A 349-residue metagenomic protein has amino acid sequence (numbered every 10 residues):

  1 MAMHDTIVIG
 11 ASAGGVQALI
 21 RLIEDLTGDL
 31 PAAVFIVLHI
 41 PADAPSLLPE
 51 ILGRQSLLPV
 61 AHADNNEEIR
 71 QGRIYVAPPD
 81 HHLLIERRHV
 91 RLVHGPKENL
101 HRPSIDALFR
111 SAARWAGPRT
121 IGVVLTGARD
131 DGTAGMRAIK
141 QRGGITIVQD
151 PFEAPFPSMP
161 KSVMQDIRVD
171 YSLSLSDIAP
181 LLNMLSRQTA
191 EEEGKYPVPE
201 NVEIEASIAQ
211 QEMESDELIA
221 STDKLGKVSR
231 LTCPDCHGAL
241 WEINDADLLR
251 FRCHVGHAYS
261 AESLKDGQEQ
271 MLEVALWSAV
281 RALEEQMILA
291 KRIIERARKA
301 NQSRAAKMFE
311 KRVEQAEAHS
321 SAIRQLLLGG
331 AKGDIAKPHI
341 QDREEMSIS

Functional and structural regions predicted by a protein language model:
M1-E295, K311-K332, M346-I348: Conserved acid/base catalytic micro-environments in cytosolic active-site loops
G256, A297-R304: Short helix-adjacent coil turns
S303-E314, P338: Short, charged, amphipathic alpha-helical segments
G333-E345: Composition-driven low-complexity segments enriched in polar/acidic and proline residues
